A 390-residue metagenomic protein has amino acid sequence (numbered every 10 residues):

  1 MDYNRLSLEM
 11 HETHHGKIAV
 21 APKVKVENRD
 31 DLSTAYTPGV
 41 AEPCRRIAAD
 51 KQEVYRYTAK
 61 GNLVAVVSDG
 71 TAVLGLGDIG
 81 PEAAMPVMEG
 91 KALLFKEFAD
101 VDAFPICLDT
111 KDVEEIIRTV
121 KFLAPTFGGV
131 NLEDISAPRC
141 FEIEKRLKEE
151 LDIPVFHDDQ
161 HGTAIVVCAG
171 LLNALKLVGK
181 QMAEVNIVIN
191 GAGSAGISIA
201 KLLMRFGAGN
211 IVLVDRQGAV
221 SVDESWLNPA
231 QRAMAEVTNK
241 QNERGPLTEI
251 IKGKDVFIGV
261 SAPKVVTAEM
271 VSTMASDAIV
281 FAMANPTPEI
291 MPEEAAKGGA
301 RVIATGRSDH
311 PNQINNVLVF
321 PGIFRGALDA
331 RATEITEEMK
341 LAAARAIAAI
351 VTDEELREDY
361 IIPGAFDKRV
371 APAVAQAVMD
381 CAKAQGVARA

Functional and structural regions predicted by a protein language model:
M1-V155, A375, C381, Q385-R389: N-terminal ligand-binding/catalytic initiation module
E12, Y55-K60, K96-E97, F122-A124 (+8 more regions): Solvent-exposed alpha-helices and their adjacent loops that cap or buttress functional pockets in soluble metabolic
D69-T71, I79, L108-D109, D134-A137 (+5 more regions): Short, ordered loop/turn segments at secondary-structure junctions
L74, P81-A99, H157, H161 (+2 more regions): Glycine-rich phosphate/diphosphate-binding loop of Rossmann-like nucleotide-binding domains
P105, N131-D134, V155-D158, I189 (+5 more regions): General beta-strand structural signal in soluble alpha/beta enzymes
D158-D159, Q181, A282-A390: Adenosine-phosphate binding glycine-rich loop
R232-R301, R307-D309: Rossmann-like adenosine-cofactor binding region
